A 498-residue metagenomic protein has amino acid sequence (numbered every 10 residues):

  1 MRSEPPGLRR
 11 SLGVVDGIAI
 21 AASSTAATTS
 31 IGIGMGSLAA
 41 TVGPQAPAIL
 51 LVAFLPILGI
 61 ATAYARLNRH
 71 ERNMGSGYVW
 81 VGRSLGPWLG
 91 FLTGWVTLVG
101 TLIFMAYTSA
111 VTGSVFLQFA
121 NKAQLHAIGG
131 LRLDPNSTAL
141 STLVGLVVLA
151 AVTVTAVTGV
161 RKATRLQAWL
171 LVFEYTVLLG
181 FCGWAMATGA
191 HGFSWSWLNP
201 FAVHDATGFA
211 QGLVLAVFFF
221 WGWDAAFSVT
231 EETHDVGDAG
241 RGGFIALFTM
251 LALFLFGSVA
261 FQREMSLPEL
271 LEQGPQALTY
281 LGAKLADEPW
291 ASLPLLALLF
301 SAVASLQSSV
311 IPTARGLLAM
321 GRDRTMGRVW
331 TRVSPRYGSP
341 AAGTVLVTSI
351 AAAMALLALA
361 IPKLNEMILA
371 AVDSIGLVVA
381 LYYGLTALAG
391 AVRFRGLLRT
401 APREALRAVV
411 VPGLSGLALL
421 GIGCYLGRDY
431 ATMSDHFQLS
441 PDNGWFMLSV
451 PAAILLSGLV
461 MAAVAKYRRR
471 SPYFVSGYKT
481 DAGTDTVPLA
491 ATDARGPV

Functional and structural regions predicted by a protein language model:
M1-M35, A40-Q45, I57-T62, W197 (+1 more regions): Membrane-interface "cap" regions at the ends of multi-pass membrane proteins
S3-P6, A46-P47, A123-L140, A168-L295: Helix-loop-helix junctions that connect adjacent transmembrane segments in multi-pass membrane transporters
I31-P135, A246-A252, F446-S457: Extracellular loop-to-transmembrane helix junctions
V79-V81, G86, Q118-Q124, F244-V310 (+1 more regions): TM-loop-TM module centered on a large, flexible mid-protein loop between adjacent transmembrane helices in multi-pass
G82, A110-L140, V172, V177 (+5 more regions): Helix-loop-helix connectors at the membrane interface of multi-pass transporters/channels
V96-T112, A225-T233, P289-R328, V372 (+3 more regions): Membrane-helix boundary/coupling elements in multi-pass transport proteins
L140-T188, G242-L247, V378-Y383, R393 (+1 more regions): Membrane-interface loop-to-helix entry segments
D373-V379, L406-V498: A generic transmembrane alpha-helix motif of multi-pass inner-membrane proteins
